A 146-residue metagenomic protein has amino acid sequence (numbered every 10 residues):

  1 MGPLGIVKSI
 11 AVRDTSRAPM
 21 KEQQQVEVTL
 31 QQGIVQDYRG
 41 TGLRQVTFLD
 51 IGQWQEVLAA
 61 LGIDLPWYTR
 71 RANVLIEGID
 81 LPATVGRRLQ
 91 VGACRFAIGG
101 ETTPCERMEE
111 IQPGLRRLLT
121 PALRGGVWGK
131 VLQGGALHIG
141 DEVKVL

Functional and structural regions predicted by a protein language model:
M1-P104, G114, A136, L146: Electropositive, beta-rich accessory/interaction domains or terminal extensions that provide binding surfaces
T69-G78, T120-K130: Short, structured beta-strand/loop micro-motifs enriched in basic residues and often containing a Trp
I98-G129: Flexible glycine-rich active-site/ligand-binding loops centered on an Asp-His dyad
V127-L146: Well-ordered alpha/beta subsegment
